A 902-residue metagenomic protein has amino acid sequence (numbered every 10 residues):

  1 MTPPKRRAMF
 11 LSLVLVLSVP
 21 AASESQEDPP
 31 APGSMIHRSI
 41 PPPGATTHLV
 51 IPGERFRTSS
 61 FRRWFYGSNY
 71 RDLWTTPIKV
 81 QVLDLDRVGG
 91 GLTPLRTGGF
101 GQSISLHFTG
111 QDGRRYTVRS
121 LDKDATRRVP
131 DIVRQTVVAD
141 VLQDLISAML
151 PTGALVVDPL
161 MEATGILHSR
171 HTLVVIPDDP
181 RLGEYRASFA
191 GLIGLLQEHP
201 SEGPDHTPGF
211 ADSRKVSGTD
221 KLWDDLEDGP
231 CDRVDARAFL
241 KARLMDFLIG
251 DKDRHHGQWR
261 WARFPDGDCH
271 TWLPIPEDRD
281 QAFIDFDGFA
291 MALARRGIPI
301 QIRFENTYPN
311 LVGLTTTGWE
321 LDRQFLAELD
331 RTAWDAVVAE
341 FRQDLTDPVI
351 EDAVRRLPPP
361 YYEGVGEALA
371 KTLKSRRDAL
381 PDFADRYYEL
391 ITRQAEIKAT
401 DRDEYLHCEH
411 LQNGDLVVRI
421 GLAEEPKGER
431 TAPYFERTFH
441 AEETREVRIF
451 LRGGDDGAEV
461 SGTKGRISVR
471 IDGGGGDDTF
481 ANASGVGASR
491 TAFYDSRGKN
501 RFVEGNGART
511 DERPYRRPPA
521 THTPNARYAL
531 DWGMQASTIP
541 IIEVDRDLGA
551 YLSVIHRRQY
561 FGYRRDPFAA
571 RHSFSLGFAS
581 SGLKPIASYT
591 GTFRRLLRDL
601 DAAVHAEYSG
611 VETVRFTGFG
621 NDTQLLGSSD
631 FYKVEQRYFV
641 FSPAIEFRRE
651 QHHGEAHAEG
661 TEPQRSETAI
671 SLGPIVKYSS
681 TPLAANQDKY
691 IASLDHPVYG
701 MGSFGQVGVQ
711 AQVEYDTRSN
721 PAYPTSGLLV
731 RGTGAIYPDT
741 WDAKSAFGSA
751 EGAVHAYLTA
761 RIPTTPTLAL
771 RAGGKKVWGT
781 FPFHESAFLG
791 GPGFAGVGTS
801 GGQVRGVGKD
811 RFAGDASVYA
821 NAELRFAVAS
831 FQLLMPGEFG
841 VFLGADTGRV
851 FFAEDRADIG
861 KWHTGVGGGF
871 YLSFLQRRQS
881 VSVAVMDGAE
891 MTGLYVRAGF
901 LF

Functional and structural regions predicted by a protein language model:
F10-S18: Bacterial N-terminal signal peptides
Q81-T219, A242, G250-D251, H270-N310 (+1 more regions): Conserved ATP-binding subdomain of kinase catalytic cores across diverse folds
I146-S147, R263-E436, A441-E446, G454 (+3 more regions): C-terminal catalytic region of ATP-dependent kinase domains
D287, S461, D472, F480-A603 (+9 more regions): Outer-membrane beta-barrel initiation region
G473, I542-V544, R558-Y560, F578 (+11 more regions): Residue-level signature of outer-membrane beta-barrel architecture
H522-M534, K584-T592, D601-A644, D688-F839 (+3 more regions): C-terminal outer-membrane beta-barrel translocator/porin domains of Gram-negative envelope proteins and their
I541-E543, I555-R557, R571-G577, A603-S609 (+6 more regions): Transmembrane beta-strands of outer-membrane beta-barrel proteins
Q710, G868-L872, M891-F902: Outer-membrane beta-barrel "beta-signal"
